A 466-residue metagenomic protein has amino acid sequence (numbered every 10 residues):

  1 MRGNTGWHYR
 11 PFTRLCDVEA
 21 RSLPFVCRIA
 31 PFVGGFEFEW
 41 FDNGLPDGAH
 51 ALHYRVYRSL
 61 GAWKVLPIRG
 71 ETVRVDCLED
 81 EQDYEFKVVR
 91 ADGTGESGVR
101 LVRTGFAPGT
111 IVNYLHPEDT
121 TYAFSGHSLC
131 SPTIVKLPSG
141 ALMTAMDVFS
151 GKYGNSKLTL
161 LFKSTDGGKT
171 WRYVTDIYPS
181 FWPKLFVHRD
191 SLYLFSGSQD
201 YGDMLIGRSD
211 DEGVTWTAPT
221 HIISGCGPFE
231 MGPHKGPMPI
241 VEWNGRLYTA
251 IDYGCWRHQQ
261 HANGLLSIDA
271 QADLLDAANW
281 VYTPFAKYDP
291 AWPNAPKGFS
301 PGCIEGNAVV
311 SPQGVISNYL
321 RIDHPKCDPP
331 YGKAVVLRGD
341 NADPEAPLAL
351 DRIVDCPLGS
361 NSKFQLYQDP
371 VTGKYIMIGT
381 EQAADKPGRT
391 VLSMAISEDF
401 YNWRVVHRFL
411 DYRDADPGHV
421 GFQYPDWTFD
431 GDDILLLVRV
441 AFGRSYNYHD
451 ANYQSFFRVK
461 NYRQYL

Functional and structural regions predicted by a protein language model:
R2-A20, P24-V26, G35, E39-R69 (+7 more regions): Beta-rich carbohydrate-recognition and catalytic domains
S362-K363: Alpha-helical scaffolding within the catalytic cores of extracellular/periplasmic polymer-degrading hydrolases
F422-P425: Short glycine-rich, acidic/polar surface loops and turns
